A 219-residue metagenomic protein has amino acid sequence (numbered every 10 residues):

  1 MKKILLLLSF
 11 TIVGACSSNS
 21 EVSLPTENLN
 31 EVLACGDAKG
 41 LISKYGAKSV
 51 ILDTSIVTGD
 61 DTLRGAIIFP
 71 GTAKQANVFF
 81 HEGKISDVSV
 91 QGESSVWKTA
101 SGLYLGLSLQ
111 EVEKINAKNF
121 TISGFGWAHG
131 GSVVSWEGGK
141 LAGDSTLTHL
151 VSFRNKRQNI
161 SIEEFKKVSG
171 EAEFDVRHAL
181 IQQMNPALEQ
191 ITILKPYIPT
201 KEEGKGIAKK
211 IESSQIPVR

Functional and structural regions predicted by a protein language model:
I4-V13: Sec-dependent N-terminal signal peptides
C16-H129, V133-G138, G143-L147, R154-R219: Short helix/turn-capping signatures at newly exposed starts of structured segments
